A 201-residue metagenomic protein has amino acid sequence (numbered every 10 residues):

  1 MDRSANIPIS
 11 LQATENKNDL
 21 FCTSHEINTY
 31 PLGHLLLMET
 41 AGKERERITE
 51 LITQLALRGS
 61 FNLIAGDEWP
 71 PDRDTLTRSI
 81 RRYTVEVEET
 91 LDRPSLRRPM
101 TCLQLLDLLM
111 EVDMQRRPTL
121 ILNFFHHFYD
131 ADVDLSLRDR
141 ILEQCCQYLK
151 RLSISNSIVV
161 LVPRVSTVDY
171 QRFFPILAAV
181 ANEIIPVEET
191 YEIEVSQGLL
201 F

Functional and structural regions predicted by a protein language model:
D2-Q12: Charged, amphipathic alpha-helical linker segments immediately N-terminal to NTP-binding catalytic cores
T14-T29: Pre-Walker A adenine-sensing motif
Y30-D107: Conserved P-loop
G33-L37, G59-I64, R116-I121, S155-P163 (+1 more regions): Hydrophobic beta-strand segments of well-ordered beta-sheets in folded domains
W69-P71, M100, H126-H127, V165-T167: Conserved nucleotide-binding/hydrolysis micro-motifs of P-loop NTPases
R73-T77, D107-L108, A131-V133, Y170-R172: A short acidic (Asp/Glu
P99-R151: Phosphate-binding/switch loop-helix module in NTP-utilizing enzymes
L152-F201: Phosphate-binding/switch region of NTP-binding enzymes
